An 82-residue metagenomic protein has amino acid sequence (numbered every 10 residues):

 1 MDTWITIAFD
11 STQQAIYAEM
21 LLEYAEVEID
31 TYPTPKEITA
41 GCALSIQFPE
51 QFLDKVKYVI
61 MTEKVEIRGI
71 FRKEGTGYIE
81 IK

Functional and structural regions predicted by a protein language model:
T6, T12, I16, E23 (+1 more regions): Amphipathic, hydrophobic secondary-structure cores in small proteins
Q13, M20, C42, F71 (+2 more regions): Solvent-exposed, flexible loop/coil residues
E50-K82: C-terminal structural segments of small proteins and small subunits
